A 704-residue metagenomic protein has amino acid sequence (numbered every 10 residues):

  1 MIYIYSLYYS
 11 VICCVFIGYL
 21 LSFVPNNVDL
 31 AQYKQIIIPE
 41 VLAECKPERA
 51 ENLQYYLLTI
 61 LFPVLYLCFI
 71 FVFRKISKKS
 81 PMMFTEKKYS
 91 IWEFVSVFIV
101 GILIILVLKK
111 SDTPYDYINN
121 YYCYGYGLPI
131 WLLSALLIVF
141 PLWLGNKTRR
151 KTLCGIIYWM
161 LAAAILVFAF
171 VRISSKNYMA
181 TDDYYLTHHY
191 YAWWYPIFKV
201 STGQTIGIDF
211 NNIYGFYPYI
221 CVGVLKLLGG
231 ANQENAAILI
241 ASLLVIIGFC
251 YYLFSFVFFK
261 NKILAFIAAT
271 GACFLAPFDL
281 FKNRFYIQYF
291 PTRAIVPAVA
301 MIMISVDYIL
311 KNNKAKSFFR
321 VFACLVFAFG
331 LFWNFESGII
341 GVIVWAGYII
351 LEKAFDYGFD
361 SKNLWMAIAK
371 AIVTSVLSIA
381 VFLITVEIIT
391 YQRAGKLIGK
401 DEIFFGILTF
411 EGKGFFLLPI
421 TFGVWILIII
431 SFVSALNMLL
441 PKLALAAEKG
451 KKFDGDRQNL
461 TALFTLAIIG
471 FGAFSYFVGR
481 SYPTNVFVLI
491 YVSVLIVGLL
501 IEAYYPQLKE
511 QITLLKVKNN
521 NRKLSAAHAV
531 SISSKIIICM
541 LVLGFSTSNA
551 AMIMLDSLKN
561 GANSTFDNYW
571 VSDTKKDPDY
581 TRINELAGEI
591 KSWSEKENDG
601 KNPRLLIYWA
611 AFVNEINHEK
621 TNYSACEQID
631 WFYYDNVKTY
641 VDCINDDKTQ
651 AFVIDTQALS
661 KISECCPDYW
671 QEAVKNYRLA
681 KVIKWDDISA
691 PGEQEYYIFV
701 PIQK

Functional and structural regions predicted by a protein language model:
M1-I4, V72-T85, P141-T152, V257-F258 (+4 more regions): Membrane-interface junctions at the ends of membrane-embedded or membrane-associated helices
M1-V15, F71, K75-I99, C123-I173: Start-transfer (signal-anchor) and selected internal transmembrane alpha helices of multi-pass inner/ER membrane
S10-Y66, A169-Y219, L227-L243, C250 (+5 more regions): Transmembrane catalytic cores of multi-pass membrane glycosyltransferases and polysaccharide-assembly enzymes
Y89-I104, T270, K452-S475: Transmembrane alpha-helix segments characteristic of polytopic inner-membrane glycan-assembly/cell-envelope
N119-L133, I340, G479-A526: Hydrophobic/aromatic-rich transmembrane helices and adjacent perimembrane loops
C123-Y126, S337, E387-G395, I537-P701: Extracytoplasmic
Y251-L280, A315-R320, G399-K400: Transmembrane-helix signature of polytopic, membrane-embedded enzymes that assemble or transfer cell-envelope glycans
I372, V376-A380, F453-D454, Q507-L558: Signature aromatic-anchored transmembrane alpha helix within multi-pass, membrane-resident enzymes that catalyze glycan
